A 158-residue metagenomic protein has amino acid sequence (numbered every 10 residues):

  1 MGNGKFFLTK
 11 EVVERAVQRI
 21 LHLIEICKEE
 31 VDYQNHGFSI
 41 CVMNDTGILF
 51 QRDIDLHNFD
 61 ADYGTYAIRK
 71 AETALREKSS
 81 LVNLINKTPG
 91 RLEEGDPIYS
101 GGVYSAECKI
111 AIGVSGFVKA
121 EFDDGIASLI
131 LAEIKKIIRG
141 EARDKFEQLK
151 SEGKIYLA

Functional and structural regions predicted by a protein language model:
G2-E30, I110-A158: Juxtadomain coupling helices with adjacent low-complexity linkers
E25-E93: Structured interaction and signal-relay segments at domain junctions
I68, S105-A106, L157: Intrinsically disordered, low-complexity, compositionally biased regions/tails
N83-L129: Sensory/regulatory domains in signal-transduction proteins
